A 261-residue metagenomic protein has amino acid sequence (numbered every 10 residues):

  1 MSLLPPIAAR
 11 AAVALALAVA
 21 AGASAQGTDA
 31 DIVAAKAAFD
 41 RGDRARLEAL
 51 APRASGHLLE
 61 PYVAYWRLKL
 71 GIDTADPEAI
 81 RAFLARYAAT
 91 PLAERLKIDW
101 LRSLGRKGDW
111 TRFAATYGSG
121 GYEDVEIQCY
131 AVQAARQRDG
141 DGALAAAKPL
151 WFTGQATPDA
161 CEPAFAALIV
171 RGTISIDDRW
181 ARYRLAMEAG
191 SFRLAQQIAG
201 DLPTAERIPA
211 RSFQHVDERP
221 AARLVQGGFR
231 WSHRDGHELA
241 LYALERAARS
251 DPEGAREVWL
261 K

Functional and structural regions predicted by a protein language model:
M1-A12: Bacterial N-terminal signal peptides that target proteins for export
A20-G22: N-terminal signal peptide c-region/cleavage motif recognized by signal peptidases
A25-A88, A93-K261: Extracytoplasmic and endomembrane cell-envelope/extracellular-matrix remodeling and assembly machinery
